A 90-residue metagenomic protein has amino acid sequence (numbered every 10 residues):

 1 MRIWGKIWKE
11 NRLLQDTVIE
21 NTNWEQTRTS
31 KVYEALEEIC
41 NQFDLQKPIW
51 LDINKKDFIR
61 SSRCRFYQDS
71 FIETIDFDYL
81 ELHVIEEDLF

Functional and structural regions predicted by a protein language model:
M1-N21: Short, extreme N-terminal segment that most often corresponds to the first beta-strand
R2, R12, R28, R60-R65: Arginine residue identity/basic-tract feature
E10, T22, I85-L89: Generic structural motif
E20-W24, S62: A generic membrane alpha-helix/interface feature
N23-Y33: Short, surface-exposed linear segments at secondary-structure transitions and domain or protein termini
A35-F90: Acidic, low-complexity intrinsically disordered segments
